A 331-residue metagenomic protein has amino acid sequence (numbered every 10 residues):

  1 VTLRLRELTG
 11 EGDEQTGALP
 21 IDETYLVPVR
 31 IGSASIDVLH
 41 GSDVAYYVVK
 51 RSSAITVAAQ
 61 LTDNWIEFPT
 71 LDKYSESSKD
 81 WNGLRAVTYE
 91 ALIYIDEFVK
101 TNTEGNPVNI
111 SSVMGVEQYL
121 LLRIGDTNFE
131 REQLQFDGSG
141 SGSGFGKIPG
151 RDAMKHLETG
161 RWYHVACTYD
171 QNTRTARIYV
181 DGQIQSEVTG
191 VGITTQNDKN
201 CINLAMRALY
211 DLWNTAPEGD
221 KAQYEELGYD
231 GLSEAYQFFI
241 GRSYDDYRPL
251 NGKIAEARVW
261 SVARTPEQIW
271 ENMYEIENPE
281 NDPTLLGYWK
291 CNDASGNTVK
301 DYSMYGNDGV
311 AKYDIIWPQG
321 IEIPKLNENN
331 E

Functional and structural regions predicted by a protein language model:
V1-I55: Extracytoplasmic soluble-region selector
T24, A91, V165, I254-V259 (+1 more regions): Extracellular beta-strand elements of beta-rich domains used for carbohydrate recognition/degradation or cell-matrix
D43-W65, L71-K79, E226, W270-E331: Extracytoplasmic low-complexity segments
I55-D137, T159, N172-A176, V262-I269: Extracellular glycan-recognition modules
T70-Y89, A153-R161, G231-L232, Y247-K253 (+1 more regions): Extracellular/lumenal carbohydrate-interaction signature centered on repeated Trp-anchored short motifs
L134-H164: Short, aromatic/His-centered strand-loop micro-motif at the edge of beta-sheets
G160-Y169, I178, R258: Short tryptophan-centered beta-strand motifs in secreted/extracellular beta-sheet-rich domains of glycan-recognition
R207-R258, A263-E277: Extracellular glycan-interaction patches encoded by glycine-rich segments
